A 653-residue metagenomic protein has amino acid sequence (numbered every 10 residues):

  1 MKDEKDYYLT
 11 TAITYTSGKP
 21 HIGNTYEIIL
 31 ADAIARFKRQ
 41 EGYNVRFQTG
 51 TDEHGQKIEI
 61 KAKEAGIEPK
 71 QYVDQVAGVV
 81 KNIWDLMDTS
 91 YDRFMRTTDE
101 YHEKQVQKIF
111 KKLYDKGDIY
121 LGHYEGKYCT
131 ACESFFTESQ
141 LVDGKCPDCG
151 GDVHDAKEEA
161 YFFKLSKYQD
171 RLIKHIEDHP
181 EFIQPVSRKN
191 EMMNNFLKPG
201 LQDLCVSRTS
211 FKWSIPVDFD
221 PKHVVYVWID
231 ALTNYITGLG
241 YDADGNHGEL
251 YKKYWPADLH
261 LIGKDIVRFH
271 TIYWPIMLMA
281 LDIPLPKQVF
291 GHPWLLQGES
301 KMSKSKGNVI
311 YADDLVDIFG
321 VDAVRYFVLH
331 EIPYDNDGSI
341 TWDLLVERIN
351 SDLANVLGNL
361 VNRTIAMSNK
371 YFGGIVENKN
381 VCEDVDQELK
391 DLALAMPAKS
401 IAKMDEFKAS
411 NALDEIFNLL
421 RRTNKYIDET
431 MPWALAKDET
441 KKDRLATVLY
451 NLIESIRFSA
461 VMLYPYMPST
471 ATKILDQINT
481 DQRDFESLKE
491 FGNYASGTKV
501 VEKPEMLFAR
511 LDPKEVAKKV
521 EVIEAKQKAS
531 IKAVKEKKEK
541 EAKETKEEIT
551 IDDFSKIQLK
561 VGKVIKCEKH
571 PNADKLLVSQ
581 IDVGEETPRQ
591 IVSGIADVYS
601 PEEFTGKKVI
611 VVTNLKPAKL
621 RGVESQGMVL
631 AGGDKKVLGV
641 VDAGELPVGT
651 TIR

Functional and structural regions predicted by a protein language model:
M1-I183: N-terminal, positively charged nucleic-acid-binding surface of large information/translation enzymes
K2-T49, Y101-Q105, A156-K370, D414-I416: Structured secondary-structure scaffolds
G55, T233, K569: Short, glycine/acidic-enriched loop or turn micro-motifs at the edges of active sites
L121, D343-C382, L392-S496, V500 (+1 more regions): Helix-rich, typically C-terminal accessory recognition domains appended to large enzymatic cores
D148, V217-F219, I581-E585: Short acidic, glycine-rich loop/turn motifs
Q288-G291, L475-Q477, V578: Beta-strand segments within the central parallel beta-sheet cores of soluble alpha/beta enzyme folds
I474-D553: Intrinsic disorder at enzyme termini
K535-R653: Phosphate-backbone binding interfaces of nucleic-acid-interacting proteins
